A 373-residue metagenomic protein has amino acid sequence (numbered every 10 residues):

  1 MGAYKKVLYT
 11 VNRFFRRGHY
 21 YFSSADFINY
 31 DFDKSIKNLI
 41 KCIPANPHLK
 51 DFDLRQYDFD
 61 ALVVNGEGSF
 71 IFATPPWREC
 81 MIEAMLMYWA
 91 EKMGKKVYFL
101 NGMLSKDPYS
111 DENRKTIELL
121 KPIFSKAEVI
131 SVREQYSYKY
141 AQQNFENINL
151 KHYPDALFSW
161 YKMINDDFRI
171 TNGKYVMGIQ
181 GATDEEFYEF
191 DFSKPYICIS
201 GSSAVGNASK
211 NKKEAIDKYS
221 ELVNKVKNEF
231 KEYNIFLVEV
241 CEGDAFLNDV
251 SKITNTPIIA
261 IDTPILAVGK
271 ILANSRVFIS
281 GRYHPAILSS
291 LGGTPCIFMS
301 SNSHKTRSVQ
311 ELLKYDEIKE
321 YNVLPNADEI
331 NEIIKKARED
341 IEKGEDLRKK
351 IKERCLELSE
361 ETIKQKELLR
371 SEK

Functional and structural regions predicted by a protein language model:
M1-K373: Active-site anion-handling motifs in enzyme catalytic cores
